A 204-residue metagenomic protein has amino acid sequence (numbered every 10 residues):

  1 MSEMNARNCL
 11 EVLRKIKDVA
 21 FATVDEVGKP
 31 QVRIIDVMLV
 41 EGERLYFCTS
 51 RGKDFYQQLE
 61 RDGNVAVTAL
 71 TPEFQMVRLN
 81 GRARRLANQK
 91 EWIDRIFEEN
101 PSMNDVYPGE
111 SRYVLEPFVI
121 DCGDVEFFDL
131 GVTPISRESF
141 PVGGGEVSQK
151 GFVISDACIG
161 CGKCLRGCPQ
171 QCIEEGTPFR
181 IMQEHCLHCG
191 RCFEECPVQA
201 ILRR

Functional and structural regions predicted by a protein language model:
E11-V27, V65-A69: A short, Trp-centered hydrophobic/proline-enriched beta-strand micro-motif
V19, G63-V65, Q75-L79, Y113-F118 (+1 more regions): Generic beta-strand structural signal
A20, L45-Y46, A66, E126 (+1 more regions): General beta-strand recognition
M38-E73: A short mixed-secondary-structure module that forms the rim of ligand-binding clefts
R82-S148: Charged, gly/pro-rich active-site loop segments
G143-G160: Extended, small-residue-rich solenoid/repeat segments and analogous flexible loops that form exposed scaffolds
K163-R180, R191-R204: Iron-sulfur cluster-binding cysteine motifs and their immediate structural context in ferredoxin-like electron-transfer
Q183-C186: Solvent-exposed segments in extracellular or luminal domains encompassing
